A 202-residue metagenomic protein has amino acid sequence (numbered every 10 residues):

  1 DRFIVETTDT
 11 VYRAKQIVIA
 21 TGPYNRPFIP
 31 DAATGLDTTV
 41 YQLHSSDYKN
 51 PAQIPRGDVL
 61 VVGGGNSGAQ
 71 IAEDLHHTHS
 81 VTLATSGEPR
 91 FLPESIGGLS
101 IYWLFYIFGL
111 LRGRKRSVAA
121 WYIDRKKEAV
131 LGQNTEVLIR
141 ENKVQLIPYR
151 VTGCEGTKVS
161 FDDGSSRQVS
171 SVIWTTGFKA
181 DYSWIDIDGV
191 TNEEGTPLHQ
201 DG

Functional and structural regions predicted by a protein language model:
D1-N66, Q70-G202: Flavin (primarily FAD) cofactor-binding/catalytic cores of flavoenzymes
